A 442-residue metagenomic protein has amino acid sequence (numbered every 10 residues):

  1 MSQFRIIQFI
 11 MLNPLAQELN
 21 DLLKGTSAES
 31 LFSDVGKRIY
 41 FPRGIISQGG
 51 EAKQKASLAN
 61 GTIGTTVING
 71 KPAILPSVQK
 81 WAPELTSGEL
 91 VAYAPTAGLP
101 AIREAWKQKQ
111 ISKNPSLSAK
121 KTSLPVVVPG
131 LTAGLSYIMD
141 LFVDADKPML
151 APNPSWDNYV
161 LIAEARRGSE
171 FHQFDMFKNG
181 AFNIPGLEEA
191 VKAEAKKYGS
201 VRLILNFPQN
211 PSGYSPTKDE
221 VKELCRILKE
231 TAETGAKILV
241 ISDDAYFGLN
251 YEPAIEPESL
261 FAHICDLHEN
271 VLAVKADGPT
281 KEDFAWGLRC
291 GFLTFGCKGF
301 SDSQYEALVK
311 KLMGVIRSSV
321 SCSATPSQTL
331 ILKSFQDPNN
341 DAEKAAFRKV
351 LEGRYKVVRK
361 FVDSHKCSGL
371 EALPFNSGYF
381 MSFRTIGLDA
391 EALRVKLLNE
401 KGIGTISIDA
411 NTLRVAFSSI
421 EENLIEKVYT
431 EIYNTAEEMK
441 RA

Functional and structural regions predicted by a protein language model:
M1-I10: Short, Lys/Arg-enriched N-terminal segments with co-localized hydrophobic residues within the first ~10-30 amino acids
F9-L12, P100, Q108, K196 (+2 more regions): PLP-dependent enzyme catalytic core of the Aspartate aminotransferase-like
L12-G25, C265-K349, V395: Conserved core segment of the aminotransferase class I/II
L12-L19, G25-E29, S33-G130, A442: N-terminal small-domain helix-loop-helix segment of the aminotransferase-like
A59-G61, L150, H172, I241 (+2 more regions): Hydrophobic/aromatic beta-strand patches that form the interior of the parallel beta-sheet core in alpha/beta enzyme
G64-I68, T132, W156-D157, P208-P211 (+9 more regions): Short, solvent-exposed loop/turn segments at secondary-structure junctions
S87-V240, F247-H268, N423, T430: Conserved core of the PLP fold type I
L332, K344-R359, G369-R384, D409-T412: Conserved glycine-rich beta-strand-loop-beta hairpin in the small C-terminal domain of fold type I
